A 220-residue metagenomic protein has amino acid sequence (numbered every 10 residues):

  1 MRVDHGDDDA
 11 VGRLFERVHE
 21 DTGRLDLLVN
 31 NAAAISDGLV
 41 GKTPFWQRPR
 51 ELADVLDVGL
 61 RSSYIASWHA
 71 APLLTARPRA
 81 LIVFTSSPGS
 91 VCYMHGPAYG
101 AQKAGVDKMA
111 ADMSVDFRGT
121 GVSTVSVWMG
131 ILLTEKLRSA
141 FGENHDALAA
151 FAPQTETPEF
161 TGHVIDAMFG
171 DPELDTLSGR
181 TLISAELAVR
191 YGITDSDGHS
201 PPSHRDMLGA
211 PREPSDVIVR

Functional and structural regions predicted by a protein language model:
M1-D9: Rossmann-fold cofactor-recognition segment
R24-L25, L74-S87, G119-S123, R180: Active-site loop of short-chain dehydrogenase/reductase
N31-L39: Conserved NAD(P)H cofactor-binding loop of Rossmann-fold oxidoreductase domains
A34-I35, W46-P49, A80-G119, G130-L132 (+1 more regions): Catalytic loop of short-chain dehydrogenase/reductase
L39-A53: Substrate-binding pocket helix/loop in short-chain dehydrogenase/reductase
V58-P78, S114-V115: Amphipathic alpha-helical dimer-interface segment in Rossmann-like NAD(P)H-dependent oxidoreductases
L60-S63, Q102-A110, T124, T161: Conserved catalytic Lys-bearing alpha helix of Rossmann-like short-chain dehydrogenase/reductases
S126, D146-R220: C-terminal helical subdomain
